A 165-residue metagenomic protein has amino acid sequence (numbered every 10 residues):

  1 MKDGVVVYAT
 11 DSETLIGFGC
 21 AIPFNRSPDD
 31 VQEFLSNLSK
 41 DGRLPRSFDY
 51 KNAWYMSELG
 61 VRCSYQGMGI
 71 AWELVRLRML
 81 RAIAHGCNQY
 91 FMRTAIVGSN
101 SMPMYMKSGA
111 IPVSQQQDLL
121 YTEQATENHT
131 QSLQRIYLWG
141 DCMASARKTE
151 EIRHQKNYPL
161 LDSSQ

Functional and structural regions predicted by a protein language model:
G4-G19, F34-S36: Conserved beta-hairpin
G19-E58, L119-N128: Conserved acyl-donor/pantetheine-binding loop and adjacent beta-alpha core of acyl/acetyltransferases and related
A53-W54, A82-A95: Conserved GNAT acetyl-CoA-binding A-motif
M56, V75-R78, Y105, Q134-R135: Polar/charged side chains located within well-ordered beta-strands of beta-rich proteins
S57, R62, A95: Residue-level recognition of the GNAT/N-acetyltransferase active site
V61, G67-A82, K107: Conserved acetyl-CoA-binding loop-helix of GNAT-fold acetyltransferases
W72, A84, I96-L119: Conserved active-site alpha-helix within GNAT-family acetyltransferase domains
D118-Q165: C-terminal "cap" of GNAT-fold acetyltransferases
